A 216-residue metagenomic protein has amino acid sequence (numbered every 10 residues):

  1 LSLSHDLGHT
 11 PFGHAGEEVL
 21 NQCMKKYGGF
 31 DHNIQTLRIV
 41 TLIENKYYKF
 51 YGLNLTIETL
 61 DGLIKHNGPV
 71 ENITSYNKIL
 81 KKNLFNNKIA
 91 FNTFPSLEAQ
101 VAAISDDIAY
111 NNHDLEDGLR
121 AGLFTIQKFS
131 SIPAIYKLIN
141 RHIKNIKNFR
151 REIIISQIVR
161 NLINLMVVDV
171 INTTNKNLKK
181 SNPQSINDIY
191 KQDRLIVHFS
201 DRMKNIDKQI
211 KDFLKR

Functional and structural regions predicted by a protein language model:
L1-N33: Aspartate-rich (DDxxD/NDxxD/DxxxD) Mg2+/diphosphate-binding motifs and their adjoining helix-loop segments
N33-I34, I39-R216: Histidine-centered, transition-metal-coordinating active-site segments
